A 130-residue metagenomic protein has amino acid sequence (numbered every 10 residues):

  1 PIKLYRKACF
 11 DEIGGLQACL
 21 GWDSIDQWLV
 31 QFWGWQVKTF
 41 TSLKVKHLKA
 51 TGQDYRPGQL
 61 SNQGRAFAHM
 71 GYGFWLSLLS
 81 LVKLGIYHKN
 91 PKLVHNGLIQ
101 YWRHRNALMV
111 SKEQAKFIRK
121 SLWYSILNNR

Functional and structural regions predicted by a protein language model:
P1-G14: Conserved nucleotide-sugar donor-binding and metal-coordinating catalytic region shared by glycosyltransferases
K3, K38, A68: Residues that recognize and position ribonucleotide moieties
C9-E12, C19-K49: A short, conserved alpha-helix in the catalytic core of glycosyltransferases
F10, G58-Q59: General secondary-structure edge motif
G15-L20, G64-A68: Short, surface-exposed loop/turn motifs that are enriched in glycine and acidic residues and include a nearby proline
Q36-V37, R56, H104: Alpha-helix boundary/capping detector
T51-Y55: Outer-membrane beta-barrel translocator/channel fold
Q59-R130: Non-catalytic, C-terminal membrane-associated alpha-helical segments of glycosyltransferases
